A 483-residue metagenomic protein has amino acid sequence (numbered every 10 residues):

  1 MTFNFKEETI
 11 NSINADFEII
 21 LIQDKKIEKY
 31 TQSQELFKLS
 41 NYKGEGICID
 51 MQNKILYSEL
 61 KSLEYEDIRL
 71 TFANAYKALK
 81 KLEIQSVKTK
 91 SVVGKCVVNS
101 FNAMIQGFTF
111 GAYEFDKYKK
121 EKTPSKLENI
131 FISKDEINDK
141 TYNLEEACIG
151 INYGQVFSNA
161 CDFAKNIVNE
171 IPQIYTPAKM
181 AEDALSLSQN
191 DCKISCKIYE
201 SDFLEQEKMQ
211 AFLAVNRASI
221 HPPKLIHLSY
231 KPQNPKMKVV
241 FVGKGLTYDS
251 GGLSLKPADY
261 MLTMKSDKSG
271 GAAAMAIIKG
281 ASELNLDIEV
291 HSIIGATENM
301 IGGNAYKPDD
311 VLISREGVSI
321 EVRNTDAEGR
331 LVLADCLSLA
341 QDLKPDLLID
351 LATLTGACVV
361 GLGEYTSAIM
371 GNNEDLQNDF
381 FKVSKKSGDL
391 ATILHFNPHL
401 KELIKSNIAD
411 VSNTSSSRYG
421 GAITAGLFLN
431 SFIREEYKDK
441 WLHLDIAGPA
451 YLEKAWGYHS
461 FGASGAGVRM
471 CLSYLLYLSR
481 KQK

Functional and structural regions predicted by a protein language model:
M1-F5, K26, I47, A181-K483: A generic structural signal for tightly packed, nonpolar segments enriched in small/aliphatic residues
M1-K238, V242-G245: Short amphipathic alpha-helical segment within the helicase RecA-like ATPase core that mediates nucleic-acid
